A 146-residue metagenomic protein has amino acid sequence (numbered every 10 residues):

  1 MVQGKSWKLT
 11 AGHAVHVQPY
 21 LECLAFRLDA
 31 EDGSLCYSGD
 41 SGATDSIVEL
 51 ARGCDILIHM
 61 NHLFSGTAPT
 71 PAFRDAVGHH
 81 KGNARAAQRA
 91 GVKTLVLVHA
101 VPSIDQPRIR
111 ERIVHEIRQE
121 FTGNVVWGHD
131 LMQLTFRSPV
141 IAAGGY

Functional and structural regions predicted by a protein language model:
M1-E49, D130-Y146: Core dinuclear metal-dependent hydrolase active-site scaffold
A25, D32-S34, G42-D130: Cap/insert and terminal regions of metallo-dependent hydrolase folds
